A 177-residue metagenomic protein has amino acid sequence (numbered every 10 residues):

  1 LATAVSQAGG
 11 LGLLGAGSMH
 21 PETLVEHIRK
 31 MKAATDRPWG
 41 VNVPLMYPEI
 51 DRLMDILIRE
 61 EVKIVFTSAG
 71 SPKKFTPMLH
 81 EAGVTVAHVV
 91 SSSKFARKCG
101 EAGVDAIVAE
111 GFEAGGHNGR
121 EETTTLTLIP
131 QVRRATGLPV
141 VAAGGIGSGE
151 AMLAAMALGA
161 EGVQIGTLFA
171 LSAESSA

Functional and structural regions predicted by a protein language model:
L1-A135, P139: Active-site entrance/lid segments in N-terminal catalytic domains of soluble metabolic enzymes
V89, G144-G145: Conserved acidic functional residues
G119-V141, G147-A177: Conserved active-site-proximal phosphate/metal-binding subdomains
